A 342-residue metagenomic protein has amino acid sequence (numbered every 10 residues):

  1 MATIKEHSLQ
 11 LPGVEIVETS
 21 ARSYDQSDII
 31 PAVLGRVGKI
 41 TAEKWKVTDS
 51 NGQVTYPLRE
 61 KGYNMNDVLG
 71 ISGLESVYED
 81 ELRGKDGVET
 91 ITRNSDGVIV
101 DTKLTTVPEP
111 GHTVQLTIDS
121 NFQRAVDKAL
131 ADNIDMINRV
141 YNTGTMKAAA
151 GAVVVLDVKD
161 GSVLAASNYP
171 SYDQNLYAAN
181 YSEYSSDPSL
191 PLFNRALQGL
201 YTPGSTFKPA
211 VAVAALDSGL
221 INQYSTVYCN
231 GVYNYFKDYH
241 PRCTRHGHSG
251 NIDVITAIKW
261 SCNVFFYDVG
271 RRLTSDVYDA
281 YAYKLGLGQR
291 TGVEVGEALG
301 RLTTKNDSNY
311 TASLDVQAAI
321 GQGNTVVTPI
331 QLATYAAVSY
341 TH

Functional and structural regions predicted by a protein language model:
M1-A152, Y172-N175, A179-R195, L200: Extracytoplasmic/periplasmic proteins that interact with beta-lactams or build/remodel peptidoglycan
H7, D86, H112, H240 (+2 more regions): Histidine (H) residue identity feature
R93-T106, I118, T145-M146, G151-S205 (+1 more regions): Beta-lactam-recognizing serine transpeptidase/beta-lactamase-like catalytic domain environment
